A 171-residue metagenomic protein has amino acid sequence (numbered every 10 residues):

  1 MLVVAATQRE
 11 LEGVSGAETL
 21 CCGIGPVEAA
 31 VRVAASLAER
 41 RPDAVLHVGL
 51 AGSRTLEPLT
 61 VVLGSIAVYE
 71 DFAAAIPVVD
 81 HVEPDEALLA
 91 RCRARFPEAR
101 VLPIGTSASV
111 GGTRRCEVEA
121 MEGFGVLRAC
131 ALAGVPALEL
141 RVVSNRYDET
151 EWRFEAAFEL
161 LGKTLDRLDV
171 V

Functional and structural regions predicted by a protein language model:
M1-L2: Extreme N-terminal starter segment of soluble prokaryotic enzymes
T7-V171: Glycine-rich phosphate- or other oxyanion-binding loops that anchor nucleotides, phosphorylated ligands
